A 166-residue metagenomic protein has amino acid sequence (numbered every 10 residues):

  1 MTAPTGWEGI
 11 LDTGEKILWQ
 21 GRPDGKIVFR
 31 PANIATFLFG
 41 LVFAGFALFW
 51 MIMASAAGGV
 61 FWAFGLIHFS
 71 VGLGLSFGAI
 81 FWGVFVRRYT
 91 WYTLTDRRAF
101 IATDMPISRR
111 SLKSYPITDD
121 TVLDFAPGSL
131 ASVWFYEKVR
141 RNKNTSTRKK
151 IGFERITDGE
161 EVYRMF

Functional and structural regions predicted by a protein language model:
M1-R22: Short, charged cytosolic
E8-I10, W91, F125: Short secondary-structure boundary/capping segments
W19, G74-S114: Conserved beta-hairpin
D24-K26, T103: Short active-site-proximal "capping" loops at secondary-structure junctions
K26-Y89: Alpha-helical transmembrane spans
R98-K143: Acidic, Ser/Thr-rich low-complexity segments on the non-lumenal side of membrane proteins
P127-F166: A membrane-cytosol interface segment of integral membrane proteins
